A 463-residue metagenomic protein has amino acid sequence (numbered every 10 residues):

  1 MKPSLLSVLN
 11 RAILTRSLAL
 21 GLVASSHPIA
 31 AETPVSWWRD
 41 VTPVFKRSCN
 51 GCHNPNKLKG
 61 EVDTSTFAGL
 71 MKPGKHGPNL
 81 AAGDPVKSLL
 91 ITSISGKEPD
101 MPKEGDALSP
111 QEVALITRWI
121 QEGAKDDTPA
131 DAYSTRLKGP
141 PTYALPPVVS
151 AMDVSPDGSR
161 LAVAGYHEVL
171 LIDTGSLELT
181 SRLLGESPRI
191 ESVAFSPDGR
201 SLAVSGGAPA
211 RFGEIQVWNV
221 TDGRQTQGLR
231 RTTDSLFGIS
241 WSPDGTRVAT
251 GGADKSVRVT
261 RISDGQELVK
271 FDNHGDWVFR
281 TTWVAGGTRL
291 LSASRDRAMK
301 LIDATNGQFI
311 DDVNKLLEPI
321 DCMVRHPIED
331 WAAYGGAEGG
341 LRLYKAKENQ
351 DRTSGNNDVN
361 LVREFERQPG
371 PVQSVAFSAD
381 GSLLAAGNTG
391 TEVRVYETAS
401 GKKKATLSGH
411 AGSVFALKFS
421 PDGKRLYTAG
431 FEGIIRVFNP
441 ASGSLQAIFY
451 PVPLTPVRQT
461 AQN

Functional and structural regions predicted by a protein language model:
M1-R11: N-terminal secretory signal peptides that target proteins for export/translocation
L9-L14, D276-F279: A broad helix-preferring feature
R11-S26: Bacterial N-terminal signal peptides
I29-S159, G165-Y166: Aromatic- and Gly/Pro-enriched helix-to-coil junctions and flexible linker segments
D127-N463: WD40-repeat beta-propeller superdomains and closely related acidic/aromatic-rich repeat-like regions
